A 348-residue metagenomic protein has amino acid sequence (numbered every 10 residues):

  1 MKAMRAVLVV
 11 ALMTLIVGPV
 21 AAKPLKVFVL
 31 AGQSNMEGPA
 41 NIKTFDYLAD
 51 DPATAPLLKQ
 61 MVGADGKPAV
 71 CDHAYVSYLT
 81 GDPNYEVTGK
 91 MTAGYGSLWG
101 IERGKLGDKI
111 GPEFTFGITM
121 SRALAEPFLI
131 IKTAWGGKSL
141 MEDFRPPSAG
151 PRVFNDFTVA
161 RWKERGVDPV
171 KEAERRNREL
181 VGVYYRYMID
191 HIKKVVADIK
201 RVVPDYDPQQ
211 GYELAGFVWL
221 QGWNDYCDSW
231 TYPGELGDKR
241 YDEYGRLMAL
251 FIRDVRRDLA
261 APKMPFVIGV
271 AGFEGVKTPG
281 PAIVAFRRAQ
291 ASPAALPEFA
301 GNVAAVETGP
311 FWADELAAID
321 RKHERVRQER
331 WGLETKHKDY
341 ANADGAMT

Functional and structural regions predicted by a protein language model:
M1-A6: Positively charged n-region of N-terminal signal peptides that target proteins for export
V7-G18: Bacterial N-terminal signal peptides
A22-T348: Cell-envelope and extracellular/periplasmic
